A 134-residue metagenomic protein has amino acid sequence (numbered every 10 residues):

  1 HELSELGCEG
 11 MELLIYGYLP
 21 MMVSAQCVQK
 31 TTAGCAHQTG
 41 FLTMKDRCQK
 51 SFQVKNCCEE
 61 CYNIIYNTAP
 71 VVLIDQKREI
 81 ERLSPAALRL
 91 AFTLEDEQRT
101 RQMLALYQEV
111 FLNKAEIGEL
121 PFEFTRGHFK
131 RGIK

Functional and structural regions predicted by a protein language model:
H1-K134: Active-site pocket-lining/capping segments in soluble small-molecule metabolic enzymes
